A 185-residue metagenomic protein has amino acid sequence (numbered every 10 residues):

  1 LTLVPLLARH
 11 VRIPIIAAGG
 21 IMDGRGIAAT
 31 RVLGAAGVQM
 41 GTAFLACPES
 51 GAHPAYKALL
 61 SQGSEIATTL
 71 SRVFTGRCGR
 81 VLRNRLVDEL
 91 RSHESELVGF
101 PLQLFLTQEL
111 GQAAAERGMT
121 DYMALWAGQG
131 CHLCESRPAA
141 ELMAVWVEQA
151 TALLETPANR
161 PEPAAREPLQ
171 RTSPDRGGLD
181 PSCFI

Functional and structural regions predicted by a protein language model:
L1-I16, I21-A165, L169, C183-I185: Conserved active-site-proximal phosphate/metal-binding subdomains
